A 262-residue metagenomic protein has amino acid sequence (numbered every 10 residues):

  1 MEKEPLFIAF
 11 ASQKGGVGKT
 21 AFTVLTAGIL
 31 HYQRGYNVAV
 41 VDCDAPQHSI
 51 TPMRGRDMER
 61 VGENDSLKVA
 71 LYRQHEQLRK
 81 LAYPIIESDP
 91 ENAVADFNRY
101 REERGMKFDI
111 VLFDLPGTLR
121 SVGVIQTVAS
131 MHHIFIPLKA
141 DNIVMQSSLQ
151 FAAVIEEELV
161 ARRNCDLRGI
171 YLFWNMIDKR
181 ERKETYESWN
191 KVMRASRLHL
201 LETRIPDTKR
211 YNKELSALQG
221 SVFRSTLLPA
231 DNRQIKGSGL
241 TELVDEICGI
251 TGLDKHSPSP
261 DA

Functional and structural regions predicted by a protein language model:
M1-Q13: Extreme N-terminal, non-catalytic leader segments that precede Walker-type/kinase nucleotide-binding cores
A11-V17, Y32-V111: P-loop/Walker-type NTP enzyme "switch/lid" segment
G15, S49-I50, H132, F151 (+1 more regions): Generic structural signal for small/hydrophobic residues in well-ordered secondary structure, especially within
A21-F22: Hydrophobic positions on the alpha1 helix immediately C-terminal to the Walker A/P-loop
V122-N142: Inter-motif core of Ras-like GTPase G domains
S148-N164: Conserved C-terminal guanine-recognition region of P-loop GTPase G domains, centered on the G4
M176-S225: Beta-strand-loop-alpha "switch" segments that mediate conformational coupling across diverse proteins
N212-V244: Inter-lobe coupling/hinge region of RecA-like P-loop helicase motors
